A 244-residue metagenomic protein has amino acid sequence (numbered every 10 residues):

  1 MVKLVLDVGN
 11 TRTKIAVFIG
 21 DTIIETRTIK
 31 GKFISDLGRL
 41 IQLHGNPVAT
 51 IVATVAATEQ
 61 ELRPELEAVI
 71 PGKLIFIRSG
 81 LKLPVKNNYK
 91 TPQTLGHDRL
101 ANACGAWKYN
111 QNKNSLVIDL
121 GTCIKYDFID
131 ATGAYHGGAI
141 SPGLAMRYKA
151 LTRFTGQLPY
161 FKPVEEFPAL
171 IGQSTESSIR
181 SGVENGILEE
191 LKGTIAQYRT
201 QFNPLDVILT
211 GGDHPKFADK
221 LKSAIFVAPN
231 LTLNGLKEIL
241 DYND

Functional and structural regions predicted by a protein language model:
M1-N10, T22-S115, T132-D244: Nucleotide/phosphate-binding catalytic cleft detector across ATP-hydrolyzing and phosphate-transferring enzymes
T13-V17, V117, I124-I129: Short beta-strand scaffold segments in enzyme catalytic cores
G80, T122-C123: Short, glycine/charge-rich beta-strand/loop segments that flank catalytic centers and engage negatively charged groups
